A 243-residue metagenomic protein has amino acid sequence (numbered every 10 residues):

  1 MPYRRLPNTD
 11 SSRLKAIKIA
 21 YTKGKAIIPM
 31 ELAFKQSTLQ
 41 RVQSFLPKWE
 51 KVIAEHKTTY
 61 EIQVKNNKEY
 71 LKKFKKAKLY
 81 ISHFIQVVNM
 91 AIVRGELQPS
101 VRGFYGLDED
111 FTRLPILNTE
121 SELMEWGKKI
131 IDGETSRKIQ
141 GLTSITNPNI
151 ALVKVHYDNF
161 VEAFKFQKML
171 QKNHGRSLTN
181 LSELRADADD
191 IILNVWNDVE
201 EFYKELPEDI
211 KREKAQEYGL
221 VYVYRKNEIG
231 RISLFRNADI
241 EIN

Functional and structural regions predicted by a protein language model:
M1-N243: Basic/polar low-complexity intrinsically disordered segments
